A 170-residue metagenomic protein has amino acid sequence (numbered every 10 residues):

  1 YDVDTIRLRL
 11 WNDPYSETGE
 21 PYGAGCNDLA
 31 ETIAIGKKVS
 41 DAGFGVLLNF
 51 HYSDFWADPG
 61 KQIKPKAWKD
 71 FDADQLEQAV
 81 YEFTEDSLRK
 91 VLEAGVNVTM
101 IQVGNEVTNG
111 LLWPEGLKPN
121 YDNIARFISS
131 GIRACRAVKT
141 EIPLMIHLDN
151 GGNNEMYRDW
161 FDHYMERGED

Functional and structural regions predicted by a protein language model:
Y1-A57, P65, K118-I142: Aromatic-lined substrate-binding rim segments of carbohydrate-active enzymes
D2, R167-D170: Glycine-enriched alpha-helix->loop->beta-strand junction motifs that scaffold or abut catalytic
L29-A30, D58-G168: Active-site cleft segment of glycoside hydrolase catalytic domains centered on the general acid/base Glu
